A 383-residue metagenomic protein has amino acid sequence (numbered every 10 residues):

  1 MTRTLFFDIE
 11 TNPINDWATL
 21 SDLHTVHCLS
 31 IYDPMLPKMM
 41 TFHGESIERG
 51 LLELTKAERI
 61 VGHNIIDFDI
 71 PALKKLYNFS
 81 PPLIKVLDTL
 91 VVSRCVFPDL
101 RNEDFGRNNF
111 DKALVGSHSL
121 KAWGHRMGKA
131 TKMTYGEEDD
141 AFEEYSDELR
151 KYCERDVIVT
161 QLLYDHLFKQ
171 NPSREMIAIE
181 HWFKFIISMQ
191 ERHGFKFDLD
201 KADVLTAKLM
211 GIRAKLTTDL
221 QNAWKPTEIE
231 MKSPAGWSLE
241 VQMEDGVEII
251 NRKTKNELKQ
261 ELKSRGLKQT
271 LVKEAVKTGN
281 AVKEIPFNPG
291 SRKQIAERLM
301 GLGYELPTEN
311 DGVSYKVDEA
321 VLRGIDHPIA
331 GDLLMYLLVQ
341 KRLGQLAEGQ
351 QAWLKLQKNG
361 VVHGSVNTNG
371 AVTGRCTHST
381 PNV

Functional and structural regions predicted by a protein language model:
M1-E10, L23, C28, F110 (+3 more regions): Conserved "right-hand" nucleotidyltransferase catalytic core of DNA-directed polymerases
M1-T2, K56-E58: A general structural motif
I9-W17, I66: Short acidic, Gly/Ser-rich segments with clustered Asp/Glu that frequently serve as metal-coordination loops in enzyme
N15-M35: RNase H-like nuclease fold core
D16-W17, I70-K75, R298-L299: A short acidic (Asp/Glu
I31-G44, L52, E58-F168, I179 (+1 more regions): Active-site-proximal helix-loop-helix substrate-binding element of RNase H-like nuclease domains
L51-L54, T206: A generic alpha-helix structural signal
